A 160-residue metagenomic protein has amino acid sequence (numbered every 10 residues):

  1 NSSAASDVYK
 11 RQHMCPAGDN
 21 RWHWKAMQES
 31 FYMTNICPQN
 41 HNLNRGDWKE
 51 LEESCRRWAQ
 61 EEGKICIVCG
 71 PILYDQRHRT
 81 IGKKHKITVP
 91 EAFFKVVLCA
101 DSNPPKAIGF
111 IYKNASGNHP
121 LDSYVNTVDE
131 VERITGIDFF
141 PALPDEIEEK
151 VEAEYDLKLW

Functional and structural regions predicted by a protein language model:
N1-A5, Y9: Single conserved hydrophobic/aromatic residue that forms the stacking wall/gate of nucleotide- or nucleobase-binding
Y9, M14, K25-N44: Short beta-strand-alpha-helix junction that forms the catalytic/metal-binding core of metal-dependent nuclease domains
K10-R11, C15-P16, Q39, C66-C69 (+1 more regions): Structural recognition of the beta-strand scaffold that forms the well-ordered cores of secreted hydrolase catalytic
P16-R21, L43-D47, I72-D75, S116-G117: Solvent-exposed loop/turn segments at secondary-structure junctions within structured extracellular/periplasmic domains
N20-A26, W48-S54, R77-G82, I108-G109: A short secondary-structure junction signal
E29, M33, W48, L121-Y124: Solvent-exposed, acidic/flexible segments
I36-E61, D75-Q76: Short Cys/His-centered divalent metal-binding micro-motifs
A59-W160: C-terminal, well-folded lobe of enzymatic/effector domains
